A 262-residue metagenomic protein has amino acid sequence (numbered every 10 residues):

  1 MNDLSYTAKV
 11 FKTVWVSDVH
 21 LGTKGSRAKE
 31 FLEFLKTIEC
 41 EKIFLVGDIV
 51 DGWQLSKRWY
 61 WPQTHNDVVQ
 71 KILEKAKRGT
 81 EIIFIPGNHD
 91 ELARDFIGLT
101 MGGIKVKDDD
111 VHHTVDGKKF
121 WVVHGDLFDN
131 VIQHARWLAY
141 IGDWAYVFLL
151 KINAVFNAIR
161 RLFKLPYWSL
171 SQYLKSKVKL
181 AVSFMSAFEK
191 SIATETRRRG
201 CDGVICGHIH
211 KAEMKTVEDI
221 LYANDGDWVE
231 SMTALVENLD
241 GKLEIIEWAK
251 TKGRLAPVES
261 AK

Functional and structural regions predicted by a protein language model:
N2, W248, K252-K262: C-terminal regulatory/interaction regions
Y6-K12, T23-V115: Core catalytic region of metal-dependent phosphoesterases/phosphodiesterases, especially metallo-beta-lactamase-like
K12-H20, Q54-R58, Y173-L180: Short, basic, glycine/proline-bearing loop/turn elements
V14, F44, I83-I85, W121 (+2 more regions): Hydrophobic/aromatic beta-strand patches that form the interior of the parallel beta-sheet core in alpha/beta enzyme
D18, I43, D48, I72 (+5 more regions): Divalent metal-coordination and catalytic microenvironments
L21, V50-D51, L127, K211: Short active-site segment of divalent metal-dependent hydrolases/proteases that encodes the spacing between
G103-D108, W121, D126, N130-Y140 (+2 more regions): Conserved beta-sheet core of the metallophosphoesterase superfamily
V123-F188: Active-site-proximal loop/helix segment associated with metal-binding centers of metalloenzymes
